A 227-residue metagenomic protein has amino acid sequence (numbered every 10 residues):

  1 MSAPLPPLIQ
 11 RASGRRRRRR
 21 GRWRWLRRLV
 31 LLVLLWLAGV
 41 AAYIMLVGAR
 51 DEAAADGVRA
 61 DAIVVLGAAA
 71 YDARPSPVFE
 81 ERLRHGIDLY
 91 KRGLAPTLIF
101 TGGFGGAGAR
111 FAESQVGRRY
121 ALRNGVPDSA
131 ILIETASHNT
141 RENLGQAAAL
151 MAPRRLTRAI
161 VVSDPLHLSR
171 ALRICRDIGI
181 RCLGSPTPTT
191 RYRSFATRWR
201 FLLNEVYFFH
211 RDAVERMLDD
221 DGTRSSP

Functional and structural regions predicted by a protein language model:
S2-S13, Y43-L203: A structural signal for short, hydrophobic/glycine-enriched beta-strand patches
S13-A55: N-terminal type II signal-anchor transmembrane helix that functions as the membrane-insertion/stop-transfer segment
R18-R27, F195, W199, L203-V206: Structural motif marking the loop-to-transmembrane transition
R198-G222: A transmembrane-helix-recognition feature enriched in membrane-embedded lipid enzymes and envelope glyco-/phospholipid
R224-P227: Short, surface-exposed patches at the edges or C-terminal ends of soluble domains, predominantly
